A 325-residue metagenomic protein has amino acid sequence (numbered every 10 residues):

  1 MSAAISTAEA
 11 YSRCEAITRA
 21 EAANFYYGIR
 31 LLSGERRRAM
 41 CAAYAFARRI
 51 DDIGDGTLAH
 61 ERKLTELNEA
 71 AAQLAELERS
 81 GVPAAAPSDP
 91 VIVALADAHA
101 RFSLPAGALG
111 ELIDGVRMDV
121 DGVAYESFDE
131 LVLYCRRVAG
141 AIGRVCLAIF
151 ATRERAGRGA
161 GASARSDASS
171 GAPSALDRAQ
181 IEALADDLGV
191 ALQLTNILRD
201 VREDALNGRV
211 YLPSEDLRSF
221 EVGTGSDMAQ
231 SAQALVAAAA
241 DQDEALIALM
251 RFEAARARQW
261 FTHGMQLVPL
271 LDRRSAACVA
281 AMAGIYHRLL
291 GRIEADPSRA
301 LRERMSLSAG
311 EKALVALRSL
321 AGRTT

Functional and structural regions predicted by a protein language model:
M1-R155, P173-A191, L198, R202-T325: Catalytic cores of Mg2+-dependent Asp-rich isoprenoid enzymes
A156-G161: Intrinsic, low-complexity polybasic segments
